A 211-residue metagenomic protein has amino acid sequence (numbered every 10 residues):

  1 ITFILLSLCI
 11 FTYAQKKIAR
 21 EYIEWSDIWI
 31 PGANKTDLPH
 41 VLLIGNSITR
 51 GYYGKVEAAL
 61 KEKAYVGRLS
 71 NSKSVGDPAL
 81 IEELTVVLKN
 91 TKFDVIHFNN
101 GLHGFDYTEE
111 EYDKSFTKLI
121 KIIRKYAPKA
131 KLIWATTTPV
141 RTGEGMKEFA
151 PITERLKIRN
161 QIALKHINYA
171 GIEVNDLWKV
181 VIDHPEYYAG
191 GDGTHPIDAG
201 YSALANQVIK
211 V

Functional and structural regions predicted by a protein language model:
I1-Q15: Bacterial Sec-dependent N-terminal signal peptides
L8, I48, P139: Short, glycine/serine-rich, charged loops/turns that create anion-binding and catalytic segments at active sites
K16, P139-V211: Catalytic His-Asp segment of secreted/periplasmic serine-dependent ester chemistry enzymes
K17-K118, E154-K157, H195: Conserved SGNH/GDSL esterase-like catalytic core that processes O-acyl groups on lipids and polysaccharides
N99, A135-T136: Alpha/beta-hydrolase-fold catalytic nucleophile elbow
L119-I123: Hydrophobic positions in alpha-helices of CheY-like receiver
Y126-K131: A short helix->loop->beta-strand "cap" motif at the edges of active sites that frequently abuts
